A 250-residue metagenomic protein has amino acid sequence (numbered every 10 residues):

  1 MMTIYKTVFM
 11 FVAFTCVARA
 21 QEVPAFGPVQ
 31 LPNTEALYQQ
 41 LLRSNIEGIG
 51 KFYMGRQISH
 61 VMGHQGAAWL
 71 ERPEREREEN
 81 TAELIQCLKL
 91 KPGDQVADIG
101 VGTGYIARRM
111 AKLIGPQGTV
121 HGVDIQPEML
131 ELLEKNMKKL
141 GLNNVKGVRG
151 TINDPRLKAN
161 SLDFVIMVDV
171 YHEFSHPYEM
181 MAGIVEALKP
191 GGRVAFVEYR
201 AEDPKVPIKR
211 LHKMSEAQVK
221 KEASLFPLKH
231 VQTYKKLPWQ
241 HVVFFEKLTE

Functional and structural regions predicted by a protein language model:
P24-A97: Class I SAM-dependent transferase core
V96, V165-I166: Hydrophobic beta-strand segment of the Class I
A111-K112, Y178-R193: A short glycine-rich, Lys/Arg-flanked "PGG" loop and its adjoining helix->strand segment in the class I
Q126-P127: Conserved SAM/SAH-binding beta-strand->alpha-helix loop
L140-I152: Conserved SAM-binding strand-loop segment of SAM-dependent methyltransferases
P155-F164: A short acidic, Gly/Pro-enriched loop at the edge of an enzyme's catalytic core that lines a small-molecule cofactor
R193-K220: Conserved class I S-adenosyl-L-methionine
V231-E250: Core SAM-dependent methyltransferase catalytic element
